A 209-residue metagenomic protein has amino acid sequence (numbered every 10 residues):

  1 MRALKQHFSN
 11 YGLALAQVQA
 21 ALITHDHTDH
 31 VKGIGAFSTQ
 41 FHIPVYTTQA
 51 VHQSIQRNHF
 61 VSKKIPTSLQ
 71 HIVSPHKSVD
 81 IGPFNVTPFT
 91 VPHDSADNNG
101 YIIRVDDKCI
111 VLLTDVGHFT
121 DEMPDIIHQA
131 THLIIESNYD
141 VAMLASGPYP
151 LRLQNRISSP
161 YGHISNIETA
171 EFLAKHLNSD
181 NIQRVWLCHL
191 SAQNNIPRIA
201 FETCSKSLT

Functional and structural regions predicted by a protein language model:
M1-N10, K32, S74-H132: Core dinuclear metal-dependent hydrolase active-site scaffold
R2, H27-V31, Q53-S54, S95-A96 (+3 more regions): Active-site environment of divalent metal-dependent phosphoester hydrolases
R2-T48: Active-site metal-binding motif and surrounding structural segment of the metallo-beta-lactamase
Y11-A14, S62-P66, N178-D180, L208-T209: Short helix-capping segments at alpha-helix termini
V18, T67, A130-T131: Short, well-ordered alpha-helix to beta-strand connector turns
V18-D26, Y46-Q49, V111-D115, I134-E136 (+1 more regions): Active-site neighborhood of phospho(di)ester-bond hydrolases with catalytic His/Asp-centered motifs
V31-S95: Glycine/small-residue-rich loop that forms an oxyanion/phosphate-binding "nest" at active or ligand-binding sites
D121-T209: Cap/insert and terminal regions of metallo-dependent hydrolase folds
